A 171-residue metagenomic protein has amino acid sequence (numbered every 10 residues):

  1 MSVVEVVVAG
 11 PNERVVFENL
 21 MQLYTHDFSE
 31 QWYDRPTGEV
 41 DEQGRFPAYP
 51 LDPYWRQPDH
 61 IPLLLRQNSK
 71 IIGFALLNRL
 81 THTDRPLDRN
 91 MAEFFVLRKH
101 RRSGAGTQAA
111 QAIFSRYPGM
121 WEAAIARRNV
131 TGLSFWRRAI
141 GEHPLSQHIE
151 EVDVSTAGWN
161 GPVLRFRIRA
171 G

Functional and structural regions predicted by a protein language model:
M1-R35, R169-G171: Conserved N-terminal entry element of GNAT/NAT acetyltransferase domains
D34-P62: Active-site rim helix/loop that mediates acceptor-substrate recognition in acyltransferases
P62-L64, K70-R79, N90: Conserved beta-strand in the GNAT
P86-R98: Conserved acetyl-CoA binding element of GNAT-fold acetyltransferases
V96, R102-S115: Conserved acetyl-CoA-binding loop-helix of GNAT-fold acetyltransferases
F114, A123-R137, G141, E151-W159: Conserved beta-strand-loop-alpha-helix junction that forms the acyl-donor binding cleft
H148-G171: Charged phosphate-binding loop/patch that engages nucleotide di/tri-phosphates or the phosphate backbone of nucleic
